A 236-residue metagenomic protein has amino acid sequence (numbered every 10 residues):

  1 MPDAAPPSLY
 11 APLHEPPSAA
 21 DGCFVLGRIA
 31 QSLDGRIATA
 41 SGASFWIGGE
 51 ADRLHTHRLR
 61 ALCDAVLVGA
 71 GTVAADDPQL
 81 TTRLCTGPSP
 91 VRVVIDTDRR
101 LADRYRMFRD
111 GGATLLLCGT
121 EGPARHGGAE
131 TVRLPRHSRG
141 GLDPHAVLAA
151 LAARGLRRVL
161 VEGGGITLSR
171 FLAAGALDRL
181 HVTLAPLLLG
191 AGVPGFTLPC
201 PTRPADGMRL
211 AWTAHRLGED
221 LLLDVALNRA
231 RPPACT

Functional and structural regions predicted by a protein language model:
M1-T236: Enzymes that bind and transform nitrogen-containing heteroaromatic metabolites
